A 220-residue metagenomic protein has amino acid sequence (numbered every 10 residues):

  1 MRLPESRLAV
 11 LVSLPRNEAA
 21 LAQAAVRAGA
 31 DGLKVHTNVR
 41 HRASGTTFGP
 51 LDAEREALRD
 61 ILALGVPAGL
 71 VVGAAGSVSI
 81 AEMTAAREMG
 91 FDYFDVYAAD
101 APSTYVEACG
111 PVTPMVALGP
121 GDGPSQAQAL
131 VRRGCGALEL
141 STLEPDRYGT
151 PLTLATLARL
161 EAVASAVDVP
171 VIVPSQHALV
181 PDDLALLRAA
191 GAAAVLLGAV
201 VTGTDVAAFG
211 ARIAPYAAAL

Functional and structural regions predicted by a protein language model:
M1-P4, V26, L58-G65, R87 (+3 more regions): Surface-exposed amphipathic alpha-helices with a cationic face
M1-P67, V131-G134: Conserved N-terminal beta1-alpha1 strand-loop-helix module at the mouth
R2-L21, A68-V78, V112-D122, I172-P181 (+1 more regions): Active-site mouth loops of central-metabolism enzymes
S6-V10, G29-D31, L64-A68, G90-D92 (+4 more regions): Short, well-ordered coil/turn segments that N-cap beta-strands
A20-A25, S77-E88, D122-R133, V169 (+1 more regions): Catalytic cores of alpha/beta
G32-R42, M89-T104, A137-Y148, R188-R212: Glycine-rich phosphate-binding active-site loops on the catalytic face of alpha/beta enzymes
T47-F48, L152, V201-L220: C-terminal helical cap(s) of enzyme catalytic domains, especially alpha/beta-barrels
G65, S77-A166: Conserved anion-binding
